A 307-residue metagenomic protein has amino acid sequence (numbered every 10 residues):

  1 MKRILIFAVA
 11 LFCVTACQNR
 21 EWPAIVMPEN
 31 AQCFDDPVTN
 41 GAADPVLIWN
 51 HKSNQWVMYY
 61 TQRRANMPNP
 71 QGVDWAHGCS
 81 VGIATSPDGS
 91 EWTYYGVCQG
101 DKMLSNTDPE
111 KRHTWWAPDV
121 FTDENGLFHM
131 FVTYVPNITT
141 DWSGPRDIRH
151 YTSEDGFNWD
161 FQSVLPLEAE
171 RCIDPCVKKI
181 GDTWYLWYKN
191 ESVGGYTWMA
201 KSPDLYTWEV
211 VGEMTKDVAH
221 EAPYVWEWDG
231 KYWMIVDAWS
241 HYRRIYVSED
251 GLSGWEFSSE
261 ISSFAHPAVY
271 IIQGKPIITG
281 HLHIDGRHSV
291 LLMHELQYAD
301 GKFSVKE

Functional and structural regions predicted by a protein language model:
I4-C13: Sec-dependent N-terminal signal peptides
C17-E307: Carbohydrate-active catalytic/glycan-binding domains of CAZyme proteins, especially the secreted or lumenal ectodomains
